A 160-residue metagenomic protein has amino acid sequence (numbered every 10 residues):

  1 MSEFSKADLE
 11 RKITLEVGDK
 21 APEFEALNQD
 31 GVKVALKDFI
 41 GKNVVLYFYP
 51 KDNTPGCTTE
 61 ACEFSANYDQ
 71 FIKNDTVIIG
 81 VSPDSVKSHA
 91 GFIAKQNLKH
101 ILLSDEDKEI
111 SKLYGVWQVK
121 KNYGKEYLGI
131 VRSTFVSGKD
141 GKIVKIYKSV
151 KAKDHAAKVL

Functional and structural regions predicted by a protein language model:
M1-L160: Chalcogenol-based redox active-site neighborhoods
